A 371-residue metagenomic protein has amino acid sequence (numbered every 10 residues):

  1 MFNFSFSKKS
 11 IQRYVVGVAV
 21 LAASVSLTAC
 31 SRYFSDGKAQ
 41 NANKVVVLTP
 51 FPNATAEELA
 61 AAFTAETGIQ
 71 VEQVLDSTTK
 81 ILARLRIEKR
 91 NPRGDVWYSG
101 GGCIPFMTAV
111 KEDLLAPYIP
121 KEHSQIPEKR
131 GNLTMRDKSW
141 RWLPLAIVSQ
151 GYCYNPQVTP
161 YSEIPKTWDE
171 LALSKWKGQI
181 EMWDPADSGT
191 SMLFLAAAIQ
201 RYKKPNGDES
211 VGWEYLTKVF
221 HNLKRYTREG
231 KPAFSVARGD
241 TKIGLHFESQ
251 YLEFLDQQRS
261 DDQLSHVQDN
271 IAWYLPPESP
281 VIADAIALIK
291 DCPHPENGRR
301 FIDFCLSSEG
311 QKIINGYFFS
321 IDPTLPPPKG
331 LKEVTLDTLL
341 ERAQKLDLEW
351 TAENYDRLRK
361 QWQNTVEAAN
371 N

Functional and structural regions predicted by a protein language model:
M1-K44, N370-N371: Short, low-complexity disordered leader/linker segments with a strong preference for bacterial N-terminal type II
C30-M107, N371: Early extracytoplasmic/lumenal segment of secretory-pathway proteins
P50-E57, K80, R93-D240, F254: Extracytoplasmic ligand-binding site segments that recognize negatively charged/polar headgroups
L115-Q125, W142-L143, D169-A172, D261-P280 (+1 more regions): Short beta-strand->loop
V148, W213-V219, L223-T227, L264-K290: Periplasmic-binding protein-like
C153-V158, A196-Q200, I282-H294, I313-Y317: A bilobed periplasmic-binding-protein/Venus flytrap-type ligand-binding module shared by bacterial periplasmic
G178-D187, F304-P327: Periplasmic-binding protein-like
S320-N371: An extracytoplasmic/periplasmic, membrane-proximal ligand-sensing/linker region
